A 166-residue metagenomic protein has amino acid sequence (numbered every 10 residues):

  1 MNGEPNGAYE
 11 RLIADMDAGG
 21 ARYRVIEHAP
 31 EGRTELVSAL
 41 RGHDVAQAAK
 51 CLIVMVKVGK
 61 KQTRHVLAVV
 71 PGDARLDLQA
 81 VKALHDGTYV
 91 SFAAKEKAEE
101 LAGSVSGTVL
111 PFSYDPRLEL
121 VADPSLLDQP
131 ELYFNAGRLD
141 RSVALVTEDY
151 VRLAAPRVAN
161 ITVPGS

Functional and structural regions predicted by a protein language model:
M1-S166: Extended, low-hydrophobicity, polar/charged segments
